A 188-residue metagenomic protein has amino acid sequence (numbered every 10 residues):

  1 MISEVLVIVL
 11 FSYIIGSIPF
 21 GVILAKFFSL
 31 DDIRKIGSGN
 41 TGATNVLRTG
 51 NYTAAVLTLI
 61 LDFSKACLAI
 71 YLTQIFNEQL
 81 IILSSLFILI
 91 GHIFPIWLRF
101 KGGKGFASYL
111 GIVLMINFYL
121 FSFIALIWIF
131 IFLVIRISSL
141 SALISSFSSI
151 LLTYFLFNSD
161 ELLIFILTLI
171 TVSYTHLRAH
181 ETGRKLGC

Functional and structural regions predicted by a protein language model:
M1-V7, L68-L83, I116-L120, Y154-I164: Helix-coil boundary and interhelical linker segments in multi-pass alpha-helical membrane proteins
L6-L10, V56, I82-L86, S122-L126 (+2 more regions): Hydrophobic alpha-helical transmembrane segments
I8, S12, S17, G21 (+10 more regions): Alpha-helical transmembrane segments in multi-pass membrane proteins
G21, H92-F100, I129-I135, L177-R178: C-terminal ends of transmembrane helices
V22-A54, R184: Cytosolic, membrane-interface loops and tails of multi-pass inner-membrane proteins
D31-N40, W97-L110, I137-S148: Short, non-helical or kinked segments that cap or interrupt transmembrane helices
L47-G50, T73-F76, F106-I135, S148-L156: Interfacial segments of multi-pass membrane proteins
T175-G183: Conserved small/polar residues in nucleotide/adenosyl-binding loops
